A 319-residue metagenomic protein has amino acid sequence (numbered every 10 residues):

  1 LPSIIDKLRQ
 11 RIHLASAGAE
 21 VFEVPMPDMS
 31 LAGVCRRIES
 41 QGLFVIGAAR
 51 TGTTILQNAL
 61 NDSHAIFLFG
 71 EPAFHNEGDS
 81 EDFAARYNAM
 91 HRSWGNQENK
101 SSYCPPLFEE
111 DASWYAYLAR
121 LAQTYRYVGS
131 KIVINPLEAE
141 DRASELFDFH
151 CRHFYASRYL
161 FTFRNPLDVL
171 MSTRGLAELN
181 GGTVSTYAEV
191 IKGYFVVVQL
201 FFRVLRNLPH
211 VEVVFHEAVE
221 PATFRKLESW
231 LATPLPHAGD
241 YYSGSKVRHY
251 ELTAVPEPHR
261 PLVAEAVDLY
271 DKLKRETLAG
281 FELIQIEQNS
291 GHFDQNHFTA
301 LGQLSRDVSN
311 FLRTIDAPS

Functional and structural regions predicted by a protein language model:
L1-Y117, A238, S245-T253, V263 (+3 more regions): PAPS-dependent sulfotransferase catalytic core
G52-T53, H150, N165, V263 (+1 more regions): Generic structural signal for small/hydrophobic residues in well-ordered secondary structure, especially within
H75-Y87, E178-A188, E212-T223, L262-E276 (+1 more regions): A short, terminal or domain-edge coil/loop segment
G78, R203-L283, E287: The conserved 3'-phosphoadenosine-5'-phosphosulfate
R86, S102, T124-R126, T186 (+4 more regions): Intrinsically disordered, low-complexity N-terminal regions enriched in serine/proline/glycine with scattered basic
L118, A122-Q123: Acidic (Asp/Glu)-rich catalytic clusters
T124-P236: PAPS-dependent sulfotransferase catalytic domain
A317: Conserved catalytic region of serine esterases and O-acyltransferases that act on ester linkages in lipids
